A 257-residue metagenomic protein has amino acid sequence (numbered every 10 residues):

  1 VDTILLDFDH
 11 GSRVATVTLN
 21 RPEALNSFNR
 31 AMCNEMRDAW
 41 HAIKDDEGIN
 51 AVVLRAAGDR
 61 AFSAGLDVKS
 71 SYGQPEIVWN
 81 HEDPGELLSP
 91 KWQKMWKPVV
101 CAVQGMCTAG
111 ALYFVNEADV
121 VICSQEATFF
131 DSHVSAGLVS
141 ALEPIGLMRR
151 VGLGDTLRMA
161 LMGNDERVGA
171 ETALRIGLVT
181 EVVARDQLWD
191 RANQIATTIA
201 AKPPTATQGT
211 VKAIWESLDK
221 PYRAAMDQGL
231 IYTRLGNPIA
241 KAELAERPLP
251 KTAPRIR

Functional and structural regions predicted by a protein language model:
V1-D59: Conserved CoA-thioester-binding segment of acyl-CoA-metabolizing enzymes
V1-R13, D59, S70, G163-E171 (+1 more regions): C-terminal alpha-helix plus adjacent terminal tail
V17, L54, D67, F114-N116 (+3 more regions): Hydrophobic/aromatic residues within transmembrane alpha-helices of multi-pass small-molecule transporters
N20, L66, Q104: Histidine-centered beta-alpha loop that forms part of the nucleotide-sugar donor binding/catalytic region in diverse
E23, D59-R60, I145, L157: Glycine-centered loop/turn positions within well-structured domains that cap or flank conserved ligand/cofactor-binding
A56-Q93, C107, S135, P221 (+1 more regions): Glycine- (often His-adjacent) and acidic-residue-rich active-site loop that binds/positions the CoA thioester
P84-S89, E143-G146, D155, G169 (+3 more regions): Hydrophobic alpha-helical segments typical of transmembrane helices and their membrane-interface/capping positions
Q93-P204: Crotonase-fold acyl-CoA enzyme core
